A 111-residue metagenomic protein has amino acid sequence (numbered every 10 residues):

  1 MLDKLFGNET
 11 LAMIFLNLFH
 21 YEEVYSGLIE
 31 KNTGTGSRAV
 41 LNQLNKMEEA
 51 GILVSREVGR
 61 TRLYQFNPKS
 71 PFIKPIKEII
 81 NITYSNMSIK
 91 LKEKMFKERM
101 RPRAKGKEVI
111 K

Functional and structural regions predicted by a protein language model:
M1-L11, Y25, V58-I80: Short, cationic-aromatic polyanion-contact patches
A12-L16: Pre-recognition alpha-helix immediately N-terminal to the DNA-recognition helix within helix-turn-helix or winged-helix
F19-Y25: Short capping segments at the starts of secondary-structure elements
L28-N32: A short acidic, leucine-rich amphipathic alpha-helix
R38: Key DNA-contact positions within bacterial/archaeal DNA-binding proteins
L44-N45: Short, hydrophobic-biased segments on the C-terminal half of alpha helices that form "recognition helices"
E48-V58: A short, conserved structural fragment
P71-K111: Amphipathic alpha-helical dimerization/coiled-coil segments that flank or bridge DNA-binding/regulatory modules
